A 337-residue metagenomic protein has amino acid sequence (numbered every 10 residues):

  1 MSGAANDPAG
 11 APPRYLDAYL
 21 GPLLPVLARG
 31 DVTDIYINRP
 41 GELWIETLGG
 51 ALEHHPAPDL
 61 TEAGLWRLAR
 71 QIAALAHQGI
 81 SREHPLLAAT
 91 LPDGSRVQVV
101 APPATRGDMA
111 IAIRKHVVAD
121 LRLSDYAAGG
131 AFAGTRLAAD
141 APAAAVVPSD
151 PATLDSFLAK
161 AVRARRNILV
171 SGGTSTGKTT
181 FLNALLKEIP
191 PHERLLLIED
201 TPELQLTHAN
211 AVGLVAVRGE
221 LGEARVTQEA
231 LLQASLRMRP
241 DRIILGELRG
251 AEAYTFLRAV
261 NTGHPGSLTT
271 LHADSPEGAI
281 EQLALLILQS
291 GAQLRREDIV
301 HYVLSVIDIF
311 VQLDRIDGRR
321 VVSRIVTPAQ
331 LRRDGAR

Functional and structural regions predicted by a protein language model:
M1-D93: N-terminal accessory targeting/assembly segments
I37-R39, T47-G49, L91-D93, A101-P103 (+5 more regions): Flexible glycine-/small-residue-rich
E53-D59, W66-R70, A74-A164: P-loop NTP-binding catalytic core
R106, H301-R337: Conserved P-loop NTPase
V147, P151, D155, A159 (+3 more regions): Switch/coupling sub-region of P-loop NTPases
S175: Walker A (P-loop) phosphate-binding loop of P-loop NTPases
K178: Conserved lysine of the Walker
F181: Hydrophobic positions on the alpha1 helix immediately C-terminal to the Walker A/P-loop
